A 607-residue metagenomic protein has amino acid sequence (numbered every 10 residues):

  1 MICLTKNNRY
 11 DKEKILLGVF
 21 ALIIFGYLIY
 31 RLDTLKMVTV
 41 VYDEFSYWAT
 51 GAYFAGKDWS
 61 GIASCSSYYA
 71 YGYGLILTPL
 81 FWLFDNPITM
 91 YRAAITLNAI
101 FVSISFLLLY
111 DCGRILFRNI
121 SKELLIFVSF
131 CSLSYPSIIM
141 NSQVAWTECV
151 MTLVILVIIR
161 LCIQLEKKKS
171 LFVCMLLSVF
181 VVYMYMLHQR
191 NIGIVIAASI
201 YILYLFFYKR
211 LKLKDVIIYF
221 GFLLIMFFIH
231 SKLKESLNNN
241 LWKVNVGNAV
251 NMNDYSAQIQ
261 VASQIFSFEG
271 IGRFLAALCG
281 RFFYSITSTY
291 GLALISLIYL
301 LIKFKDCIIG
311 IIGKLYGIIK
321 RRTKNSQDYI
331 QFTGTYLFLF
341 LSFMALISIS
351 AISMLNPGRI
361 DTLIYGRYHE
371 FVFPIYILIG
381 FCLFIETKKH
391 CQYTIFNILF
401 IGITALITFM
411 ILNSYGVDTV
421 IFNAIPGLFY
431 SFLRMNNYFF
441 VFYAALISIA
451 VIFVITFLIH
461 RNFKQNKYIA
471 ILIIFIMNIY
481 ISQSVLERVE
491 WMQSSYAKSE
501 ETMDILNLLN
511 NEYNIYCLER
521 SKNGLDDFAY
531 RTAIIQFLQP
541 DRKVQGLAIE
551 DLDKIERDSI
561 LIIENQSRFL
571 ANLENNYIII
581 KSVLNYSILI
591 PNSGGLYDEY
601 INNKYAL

Functional and structural regions predicted by a protein language model:
L32-Y42, G56-T78, W82: Membrane-proximal lumenal/periplasmic loop motifs of glycosylation machinery
Y42, S66, S137-V150, L187-R190: Short acidic/glycine- and proline-prone juxtamembrane loop motifs at membrane-interface regions of multi-pass membrane
S67, Y71, L75, F84-L107 (+2 more regions): Loop-to-helix entry region of an early transmembrane alpha helix in multi-pass inner-membrane enzymes
L109-S134, L153, F172, Y393: Transmembrane-helix signature of polytopic, membrane-embedded enzymes that assemble or transfer cell-envelope glycans
N119, L156-C174, M184, R210: Membrane-interface transmembrane helices that cradle and orient dolichyl/undecaprenyl
V128-S129, V173-H188, A198-I200, G221-F228: Membrane-interface alpha helices of multi-pass inner-membrane proteins
L161-K167, G193-L224, I295-K324, L378: Perimembrane helix-loop-helix junctions
Y185, D215-I312, L339-S353, T404-D418: Membrane-lumen/periplasm interface segments of specific transmembrane helices in polyprenyl phosphate-linked
